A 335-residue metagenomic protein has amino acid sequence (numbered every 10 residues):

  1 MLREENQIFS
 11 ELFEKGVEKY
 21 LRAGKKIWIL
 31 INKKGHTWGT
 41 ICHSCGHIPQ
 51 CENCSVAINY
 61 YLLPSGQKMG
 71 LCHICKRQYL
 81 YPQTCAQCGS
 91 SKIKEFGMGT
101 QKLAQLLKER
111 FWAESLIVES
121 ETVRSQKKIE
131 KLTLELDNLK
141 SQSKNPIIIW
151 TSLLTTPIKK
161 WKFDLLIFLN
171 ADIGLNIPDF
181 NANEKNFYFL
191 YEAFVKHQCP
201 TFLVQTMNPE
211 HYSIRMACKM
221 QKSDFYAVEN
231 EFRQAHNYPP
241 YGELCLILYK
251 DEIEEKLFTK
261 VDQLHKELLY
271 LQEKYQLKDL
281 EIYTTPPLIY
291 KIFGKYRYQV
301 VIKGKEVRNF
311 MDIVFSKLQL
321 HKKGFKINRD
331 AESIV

Functional and structural regions predicted by a protein language model:
M1, S125-N181, E192-V335: Accessory helical-bundle/CTD segments and flexible terminal tails appended to RecA-like ATPase motors
M1-H43: Conserved interdomain linker/interface between the two RecA-like ATPase lobes of SF2 helicase motors
N6-E14, G39, I48-C51, P82-C85 (+5 more regions): Amphipathic alpha-helical transducer elements in NTP-driven molecular machines
I27, S115, F202-L203: Hydrophobic/aromatic residues located in beta-strands of well-ordered beta-sheets within soluble catalytic
I29-G99: Conserved helicase/translocase motor-coupling segment
L30-N32, V118, Q205, K250: Short hydrophobic segments within beta-strands
E52-N53, N59-Y61, W112-V123, Q276-Y283: Conserved RecA-like helicase motor-core motifs
C72-K162: Long, charge-rich boundary regions
